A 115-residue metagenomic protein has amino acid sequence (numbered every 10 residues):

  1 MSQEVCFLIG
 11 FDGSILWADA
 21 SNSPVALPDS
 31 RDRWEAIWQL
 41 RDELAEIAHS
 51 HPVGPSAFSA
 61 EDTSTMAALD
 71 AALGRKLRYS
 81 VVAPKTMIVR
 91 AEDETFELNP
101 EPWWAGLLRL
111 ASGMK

Functional and structural regions predicted by a protein language model:
M1-L44, P52-K115: Conserved beta-strand-loop surface patch within small alpha/beta domains used for substrate/adaptor or ligand engagement
